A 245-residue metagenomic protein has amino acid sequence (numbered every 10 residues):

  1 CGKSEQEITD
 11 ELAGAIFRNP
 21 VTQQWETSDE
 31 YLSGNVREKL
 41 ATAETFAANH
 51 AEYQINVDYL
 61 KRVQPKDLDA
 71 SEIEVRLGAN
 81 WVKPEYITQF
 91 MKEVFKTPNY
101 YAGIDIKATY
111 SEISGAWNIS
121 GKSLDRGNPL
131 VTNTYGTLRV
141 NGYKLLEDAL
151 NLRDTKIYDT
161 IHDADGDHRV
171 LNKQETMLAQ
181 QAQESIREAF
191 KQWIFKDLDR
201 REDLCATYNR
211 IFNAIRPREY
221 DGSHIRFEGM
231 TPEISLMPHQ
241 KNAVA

Functional and structural regions predicted by a protein language model:
C1-F212: Charged, low-complexity intrinsically disordered regions
A214-A245: Conserved pre-motif I regulatory segment
